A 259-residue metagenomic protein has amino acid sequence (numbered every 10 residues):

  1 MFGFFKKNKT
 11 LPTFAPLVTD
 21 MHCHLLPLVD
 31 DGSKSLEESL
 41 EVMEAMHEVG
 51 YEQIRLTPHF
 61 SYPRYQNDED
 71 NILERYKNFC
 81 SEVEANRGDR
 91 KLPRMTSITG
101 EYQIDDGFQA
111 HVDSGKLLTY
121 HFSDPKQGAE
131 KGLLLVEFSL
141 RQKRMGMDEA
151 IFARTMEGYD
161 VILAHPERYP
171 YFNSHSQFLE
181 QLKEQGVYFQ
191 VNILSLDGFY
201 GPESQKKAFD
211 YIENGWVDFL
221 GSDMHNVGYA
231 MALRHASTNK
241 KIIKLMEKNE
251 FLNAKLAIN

Functional and structural regions predicted by a protein language model:
M1-M95: An N-terminally biased module of ancient metal coordination in phosphate/nucleic-acid-related enzymes
T19-C23, I54-L56, T96-I98, I104-D106 (+4 more regions): Hydrophobic faces of well-ordered beta-strands that scaffold small-molecule active sites in alpha/beta enzyme cores
H47, T155, I212-E213: Non-catalytic positions within long, well-ordered alpha-helices that form the structural scaffold/packing of enzyme
H59, V217-A232: Short acidic/histidine-rich active-site segments
Q66-Q185: Extended substrate/RNA-proximal surfaces in nucleic-acid metabolism proteins
L92-R94, R234-N259: Mid-to-C-terminal alpha-helical segments outside catalytic/metal-binding sites
N173-E180, Y200-F209, V227-K240: Histidine/acidic-residue-rich catalytic or RNA/ligand-binding cores of hydrolases and nuclease-related proteins
G186-G198: His/Asp/Glu-enriched short active-site or ligand-binding loop at hydrolase and phosphoryl-transfer sites
